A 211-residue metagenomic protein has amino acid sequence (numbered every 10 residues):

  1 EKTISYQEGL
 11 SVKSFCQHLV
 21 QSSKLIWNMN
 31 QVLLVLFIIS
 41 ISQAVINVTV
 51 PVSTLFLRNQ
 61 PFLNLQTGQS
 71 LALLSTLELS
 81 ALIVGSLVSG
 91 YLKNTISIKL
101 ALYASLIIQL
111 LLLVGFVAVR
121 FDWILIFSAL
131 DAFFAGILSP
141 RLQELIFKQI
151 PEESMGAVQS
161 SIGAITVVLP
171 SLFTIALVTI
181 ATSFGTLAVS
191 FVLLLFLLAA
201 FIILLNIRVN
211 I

Functional and structural regions predicted by a protein language model:
K2-V35: Juxtamembrane intracellular "pre-TM" segments in multi-pass secondary transporters
K24-V84: A single, central transmembrane helix in multi-pass transporters
I39-V50, L79-L82, S86, S128-A181: Substrate-agnostic recognition of the 12-TM MFS/MFS-like secondary transporter fold
F56-N64, T95, L145-I150: Helix-to-coil boundary motifs at intracellular loop junctions of multi-pass secondary transporters
N59-Q60, L172-F191: Transmembrane alpha-helix termini and helix-breaking/packing motifs in multi-pass membrane transporters
L100-V114, V192-L195: Structural signature of the two symmetry-related core transmembrane helices
F116-S128: Helix-loop junctions at membrane interfaces in 12-TM secondary transporters
V192-I211: Multi-pass alpha-helical transporter architecture, strongest for 12-TM Major Facilitator/SLC carriers used
